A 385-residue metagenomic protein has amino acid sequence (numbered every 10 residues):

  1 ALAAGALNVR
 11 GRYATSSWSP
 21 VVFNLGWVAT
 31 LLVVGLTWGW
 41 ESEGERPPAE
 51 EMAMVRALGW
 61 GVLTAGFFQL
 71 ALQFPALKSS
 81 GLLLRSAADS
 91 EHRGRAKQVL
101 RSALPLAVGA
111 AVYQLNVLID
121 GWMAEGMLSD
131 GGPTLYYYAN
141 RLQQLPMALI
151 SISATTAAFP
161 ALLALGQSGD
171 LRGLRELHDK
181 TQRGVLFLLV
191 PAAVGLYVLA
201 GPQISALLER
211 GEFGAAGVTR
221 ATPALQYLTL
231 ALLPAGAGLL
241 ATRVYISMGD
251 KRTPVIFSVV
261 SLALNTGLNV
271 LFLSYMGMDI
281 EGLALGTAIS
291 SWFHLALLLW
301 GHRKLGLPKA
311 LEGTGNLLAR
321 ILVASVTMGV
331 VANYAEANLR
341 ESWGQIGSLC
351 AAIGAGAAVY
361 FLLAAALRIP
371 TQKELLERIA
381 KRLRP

Functional and structural regions predicted by a protein language model:
A1-P385: Membrane-embedded alpha-helical bundles of multi-pass transporters/translocases, especially carrier/permease families
